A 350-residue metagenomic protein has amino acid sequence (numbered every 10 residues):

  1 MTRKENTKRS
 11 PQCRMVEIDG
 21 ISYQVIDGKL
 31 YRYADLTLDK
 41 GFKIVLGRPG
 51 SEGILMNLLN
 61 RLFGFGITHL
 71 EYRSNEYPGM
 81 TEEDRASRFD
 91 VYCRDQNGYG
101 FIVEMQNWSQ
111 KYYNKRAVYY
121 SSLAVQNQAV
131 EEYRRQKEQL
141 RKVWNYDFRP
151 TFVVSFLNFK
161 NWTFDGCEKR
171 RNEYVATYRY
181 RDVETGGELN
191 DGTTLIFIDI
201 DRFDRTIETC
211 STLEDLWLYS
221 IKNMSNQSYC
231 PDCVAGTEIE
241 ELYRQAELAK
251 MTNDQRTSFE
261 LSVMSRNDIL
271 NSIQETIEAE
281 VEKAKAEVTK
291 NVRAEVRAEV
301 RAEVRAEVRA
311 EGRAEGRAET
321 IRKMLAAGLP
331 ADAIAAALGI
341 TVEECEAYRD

Functional and structural regions predicted by a protein language model:
M1-T194, D204, A279: Accessory alpha/beta interaction modules
T2-Y31, F101-Q106, E208, D215-D350: Short, charged alpha-helical interaction segments and adjacent helix-coil junctions
D39, G53-M56, F148-T151, S211-L218 (+2 more regions): Non-catalytic, well-ordered alpha-helical scaffold segments
C167-T177, S211-L218, S262-V263: Short intrinsically disordered coil segments
E184-D215, K222: Extended serine/threonine-enriched, polar tracts that run as long, contiguous segments within proteins
